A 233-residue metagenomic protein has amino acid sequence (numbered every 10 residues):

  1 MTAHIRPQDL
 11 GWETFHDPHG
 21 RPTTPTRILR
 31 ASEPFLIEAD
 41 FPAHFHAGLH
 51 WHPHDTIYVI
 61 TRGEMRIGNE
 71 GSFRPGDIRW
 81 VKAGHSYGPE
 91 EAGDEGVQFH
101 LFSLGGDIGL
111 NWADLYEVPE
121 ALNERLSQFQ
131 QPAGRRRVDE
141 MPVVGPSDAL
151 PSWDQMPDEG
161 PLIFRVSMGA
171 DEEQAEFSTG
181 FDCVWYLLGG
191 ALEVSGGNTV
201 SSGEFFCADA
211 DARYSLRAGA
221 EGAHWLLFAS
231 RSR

Functional and structural regions predicted by a protein language model:
M1-E33, W112-F164: A short, N-terminal "cap"/entry segment at the start of jelly-roll beta-barrel domains of the cupin/DSBH fold
P18-W51, G71, P75, W80-S86 (+4 more regions): Conserved short histidine dyad/triad with adjacent acidic residue
D40, E64, F102, S167 (+1 more regions): Residue-level recognition of well-ordered beta-strand positions that form the cores of beta-sheet-rich folds across
P53-G68, T179-S195: Glycine- and acidic-residue-biased ligand/ion/polar-headgroup-sensing regions
R62, R66, R79-G84, L101: Long, hydrophobic, well-ordered secondary-structure blocks that form the structural core and pocket-lining surfaces
S72, A83-W112, T199-S201, A210-R233: Ligand-binding loop in jelly-roll beta-barrel domains
M168, F206, L226-L227: Fold-core signature of tandem repeat domains
